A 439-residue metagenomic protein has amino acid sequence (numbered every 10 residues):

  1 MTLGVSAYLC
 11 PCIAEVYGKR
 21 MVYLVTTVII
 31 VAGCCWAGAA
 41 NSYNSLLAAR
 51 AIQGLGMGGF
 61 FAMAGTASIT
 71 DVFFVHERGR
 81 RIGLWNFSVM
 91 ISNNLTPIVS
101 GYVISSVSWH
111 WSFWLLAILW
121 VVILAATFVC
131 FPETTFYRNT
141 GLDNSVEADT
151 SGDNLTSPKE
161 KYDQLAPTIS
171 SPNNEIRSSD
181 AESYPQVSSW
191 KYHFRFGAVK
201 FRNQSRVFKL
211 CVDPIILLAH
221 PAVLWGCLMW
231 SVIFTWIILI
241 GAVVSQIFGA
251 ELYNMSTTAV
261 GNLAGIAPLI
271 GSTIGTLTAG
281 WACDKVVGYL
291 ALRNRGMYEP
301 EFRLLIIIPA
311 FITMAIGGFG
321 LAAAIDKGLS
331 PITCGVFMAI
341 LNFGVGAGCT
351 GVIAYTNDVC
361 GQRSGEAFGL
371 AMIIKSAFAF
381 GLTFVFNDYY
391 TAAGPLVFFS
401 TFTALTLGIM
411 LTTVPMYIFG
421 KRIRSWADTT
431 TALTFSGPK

Functional and structural regions predicted by a protein language model:
M1-P132: Transmembrane-helix bundle of Major Facilitator Superfamily
G4, P11, V22-Y23, C35-S42 (+5 more regions): C-terminal transmembrane bundle
Y23, I30, L46, K209 (+3 more regions): Hydrophobic alpha-helix/TM-entry signal in multi-pass membrane transporters
S42, H76, F201-I233, E301 (+1 more regions): Juxtamembrane cytosolic amphipathic helices that cap and anchor the N-termini of specific transmembrane helices
W120-D143, T413-Y417: C-terminal membrane-cytosol helix-exit motif in multi-pass small-molecule transporters
F131-L210, V287-P300, S425-K439: Intrinsically disordered, low-complexity terminal tails of fungal membrane proteins
P185-F196, A219-V243: Alpha-helical transmembrane segments of integral membrane proteins, especially early/N-terminal helices
